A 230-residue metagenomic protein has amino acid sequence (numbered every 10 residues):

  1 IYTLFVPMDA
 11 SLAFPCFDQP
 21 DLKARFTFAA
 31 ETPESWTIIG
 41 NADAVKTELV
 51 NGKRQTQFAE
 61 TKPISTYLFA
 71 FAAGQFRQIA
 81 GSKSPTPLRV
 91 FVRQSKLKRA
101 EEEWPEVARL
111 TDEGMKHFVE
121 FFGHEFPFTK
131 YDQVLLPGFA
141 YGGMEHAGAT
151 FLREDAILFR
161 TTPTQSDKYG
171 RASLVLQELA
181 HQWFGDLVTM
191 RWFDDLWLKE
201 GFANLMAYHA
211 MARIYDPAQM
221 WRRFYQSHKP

Functional and structural regions predicted by a protein language model:
I1-K130, D155: Acidic/His-enriched low-complexity segments
F58, V90-P230: Hydrophobic alpha-helical and helix-loop surface patches within well-folded domains that function as non-catalytic
